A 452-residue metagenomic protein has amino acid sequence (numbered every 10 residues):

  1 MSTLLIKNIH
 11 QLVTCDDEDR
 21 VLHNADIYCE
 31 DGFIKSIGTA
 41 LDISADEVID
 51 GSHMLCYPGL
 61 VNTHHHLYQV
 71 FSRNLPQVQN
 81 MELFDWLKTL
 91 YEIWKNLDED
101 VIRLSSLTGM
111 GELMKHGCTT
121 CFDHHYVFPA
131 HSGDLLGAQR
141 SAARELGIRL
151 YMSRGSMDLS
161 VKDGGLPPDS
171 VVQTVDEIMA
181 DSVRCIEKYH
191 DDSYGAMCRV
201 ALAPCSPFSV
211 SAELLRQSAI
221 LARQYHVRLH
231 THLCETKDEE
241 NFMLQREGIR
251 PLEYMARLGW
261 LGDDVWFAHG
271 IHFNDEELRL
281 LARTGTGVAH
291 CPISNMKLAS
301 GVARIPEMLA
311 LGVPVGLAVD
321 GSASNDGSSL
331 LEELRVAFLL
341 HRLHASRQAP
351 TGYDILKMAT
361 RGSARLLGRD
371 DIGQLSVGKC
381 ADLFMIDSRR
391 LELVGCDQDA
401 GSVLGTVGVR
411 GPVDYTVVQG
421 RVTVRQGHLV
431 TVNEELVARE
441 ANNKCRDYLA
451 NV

Functional and structural regions predicted by a protein language model:
M1-I43, M54-L55: N-terminal metal-binding scaffold of metallo-dependent hydrolase/deaminase domains
L4-N8, D42-T89, L107, G111-K115 (+1 more regions): Replace "His-x-His-based motif
C15, C380-A438: C-terminal cap of metal-dependent C-N hydrolases
F71-I102, H131, L159-V175, K237-D264 (+2 more regions): Active-site gating loops and adjacent loop-to-helix segments of metal-dependent hydrolytic enzymes
R73-H124, P129-R149, A180-Y194, N442-N451: Alpha-helical scaffold segments that flank or form the walls of functional sites
H131-G270, E276: Metal-coordinating catalytic core of metallo-dependent amide/deamination hydrolases
K162, K237-I249, E277-A282, A299-M308 (+2 more regions): Histidine/acidic-residue-rich catalytic or RNA/ligand-binding cores of hydrolases and nuclease-related proteins
R257-D264, P306-R390, T406-G408: His/Asp/Glu-enriched, well-ordered alpha-helical/loop segment that forms or immediately abuts the divalent-metal
